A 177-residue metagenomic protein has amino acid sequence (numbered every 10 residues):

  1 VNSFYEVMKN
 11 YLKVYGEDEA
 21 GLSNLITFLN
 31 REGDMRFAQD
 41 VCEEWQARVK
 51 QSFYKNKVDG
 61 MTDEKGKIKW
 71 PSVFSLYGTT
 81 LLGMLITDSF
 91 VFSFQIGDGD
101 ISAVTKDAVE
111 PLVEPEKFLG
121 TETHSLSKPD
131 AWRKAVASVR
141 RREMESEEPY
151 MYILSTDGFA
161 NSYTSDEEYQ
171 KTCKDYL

Functional and structural regions predicted by a protein language model:
V1-L177: PP2C/PPM-type serine/threonine phosphatase catalytic domain
